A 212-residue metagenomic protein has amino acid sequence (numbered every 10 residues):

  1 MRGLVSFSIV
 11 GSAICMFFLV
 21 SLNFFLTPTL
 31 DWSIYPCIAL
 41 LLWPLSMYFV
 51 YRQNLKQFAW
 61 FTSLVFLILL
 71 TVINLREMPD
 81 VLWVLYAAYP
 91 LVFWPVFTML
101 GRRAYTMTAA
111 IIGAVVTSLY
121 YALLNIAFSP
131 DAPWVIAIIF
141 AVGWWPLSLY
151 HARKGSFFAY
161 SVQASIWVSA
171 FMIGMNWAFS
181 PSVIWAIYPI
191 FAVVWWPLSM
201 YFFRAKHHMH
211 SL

Functional and structural regions predicted by a protein language model:
M1-V10, N54-F58, Y105-T106: N-terminal membrane topogenic signal
A13-L26, V65-L75, T117-N125, A170-G174: Membrane-embedded alpha-helical segments in integral membrane proteins
L22-Y35, I73-A88, L124-I139, A178-Y188: Membrane-helix interface and helix-disruption motif detector
A39-M47, Y89-T98, F140-Y150, F191-F202: Alpha-helical transmembrane segments and their membrane-interface exit regions
T62-F66, G113-T117, W144, Y160-M175: Hydrophobic alpha-helical membrane segments
L82-Y121, I126-W144, S148: Membrane-proximal helix-loop-helix units in multi-pass membrane proteins
T106-M107, Y150-Q163: Membrane-helix boundary/juxtamembrane motif in polytopic membrane proteins
Y201-L212: Membrane-interface capping segments at transmembrane-helix boundaries
